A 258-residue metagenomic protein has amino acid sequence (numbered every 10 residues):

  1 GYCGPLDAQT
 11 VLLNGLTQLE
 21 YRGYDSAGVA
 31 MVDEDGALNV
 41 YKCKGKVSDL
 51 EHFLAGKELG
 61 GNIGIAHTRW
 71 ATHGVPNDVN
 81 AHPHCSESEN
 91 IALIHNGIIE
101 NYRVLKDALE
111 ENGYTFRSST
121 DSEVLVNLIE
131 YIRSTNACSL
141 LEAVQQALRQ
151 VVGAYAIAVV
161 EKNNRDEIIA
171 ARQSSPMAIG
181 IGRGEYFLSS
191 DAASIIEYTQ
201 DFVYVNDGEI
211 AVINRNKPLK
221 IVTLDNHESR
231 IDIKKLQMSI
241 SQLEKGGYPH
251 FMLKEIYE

Functional and structural regions predicted by a protein language model:
G1-K254: Conserved short alpha-helical segments that host acidic/polar catalytic motifs at enzyme active sites
